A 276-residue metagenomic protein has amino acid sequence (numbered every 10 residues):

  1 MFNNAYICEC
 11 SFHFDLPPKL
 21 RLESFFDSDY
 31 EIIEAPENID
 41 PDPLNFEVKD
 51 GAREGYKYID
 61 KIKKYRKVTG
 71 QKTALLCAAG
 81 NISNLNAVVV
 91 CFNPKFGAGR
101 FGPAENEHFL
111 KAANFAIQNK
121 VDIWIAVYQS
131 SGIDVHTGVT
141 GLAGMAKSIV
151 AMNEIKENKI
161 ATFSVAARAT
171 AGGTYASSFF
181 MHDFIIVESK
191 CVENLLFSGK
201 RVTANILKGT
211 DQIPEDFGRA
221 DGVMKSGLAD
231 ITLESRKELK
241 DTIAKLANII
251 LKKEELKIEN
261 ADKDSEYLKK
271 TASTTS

Functional and structural regions predicted by a protein language model:
M1-A74, A79-I82, K245-S276: Intrinsically disordered, low-complexity segments enriched in small/flexible residues
N3, A104, F180: Charged, alpha-helix-enriched surfaces in structured cytosolic catalytic cores of large nucleotide-utilizing machines
I7-C8, V89, F179, V223: Terminal peptide-recognition signature
P18-R21, K61, E105-A112, G144 (+3 more regions): General structural feature for long, well-ordered alpha-helical segments within catalytic domains of soluble enzymes
K61-K64, V68-A74, G99-N114: Glycine-rich anion/phosphate-binding loops
G80-N93, E107-I133: A structural preference for short, pocket-lining loop segments at secondary-structure junctions
G97-R100, D134: Short small-residue beta-strand/loop micro-motif enriched in glycine and branched aliphatics
S130-N260: Conserved catalytic cores of soluble enzyme domains, especially glycine-rich substrate-binding beta-alpha loops
